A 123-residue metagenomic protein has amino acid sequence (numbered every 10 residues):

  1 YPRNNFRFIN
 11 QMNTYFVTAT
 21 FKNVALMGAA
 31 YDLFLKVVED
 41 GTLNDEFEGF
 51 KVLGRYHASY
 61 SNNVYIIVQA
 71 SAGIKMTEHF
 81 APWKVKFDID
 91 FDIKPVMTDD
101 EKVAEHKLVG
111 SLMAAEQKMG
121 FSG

Functional and structural regions predicted by a protein language model:
P2-N4: N-terminal leader/targeting signatures
F6-N62, S71-K75, D99-G123: Short S/T/G/P-rich N-terminal loop/turn motif that feeds into the first structured element of a domain
D45, K84-K86: A generic structural signal for well-ordered alpha-helical segments
Y60-V64, F87-I89: A generic structural signal for short beta-strands and their flanking turns/coil linkers
I66-V68: Conserved RNP beta-strands of RNA recognition motif
M76-K84: Short amphipathic alpha-helices in soluble, non-transmembrane regions that often serve as interface/regulatory elements
K86-T98: Conserved short beta-strand edge segments in small beta-sheet-based binding/regulatory domains
